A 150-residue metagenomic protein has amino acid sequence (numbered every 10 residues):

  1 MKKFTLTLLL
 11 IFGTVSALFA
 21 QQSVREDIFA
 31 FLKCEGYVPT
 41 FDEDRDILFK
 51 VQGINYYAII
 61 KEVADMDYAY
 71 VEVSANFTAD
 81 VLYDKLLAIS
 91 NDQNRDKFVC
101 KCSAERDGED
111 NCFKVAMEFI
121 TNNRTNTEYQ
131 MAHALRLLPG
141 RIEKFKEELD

Functional and structural regions predicted by a protein language model:
F4-V15: Sec-dependent N-terminal signal peptides
V15-Q21: Sec/Tat signal peptide C-region and signal peptidase I cleavage site
R25, F29, Y83, L87 (+2 more regions): Extracytoplasmic/secreted envelope proteins and their assembly/folding machinery, especially bacterial periplasmic
A30, C34-V81: Ser/Thr-rich, low-complexity intrinsically disordered terminal regions
E72-C112, A116: Short, internal acidic amphipathic alpha-helical interface segments that mediate docking to partner proteins
D92-D96, T127-D150: Ampiphathic alpha-helical segments that act as solvent-exposed interaction surfaces
C102-P139: A short, solvent-exposed beta-edge/loop patch
